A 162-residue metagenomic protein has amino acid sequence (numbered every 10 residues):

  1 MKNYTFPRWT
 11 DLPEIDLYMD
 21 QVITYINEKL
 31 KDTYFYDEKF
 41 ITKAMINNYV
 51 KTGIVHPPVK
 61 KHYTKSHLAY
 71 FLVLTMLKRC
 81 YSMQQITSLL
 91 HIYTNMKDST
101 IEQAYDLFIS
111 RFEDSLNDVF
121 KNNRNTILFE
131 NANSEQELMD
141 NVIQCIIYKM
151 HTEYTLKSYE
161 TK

Functional and structural regions predicted by a protein language model:
M1-T94: Basic helix-turn-helix/winged-helix DNA-binding cores and closely related short helical interaction motifs
M96-K162: Intrinsically disordered, low-complexity, charge-dense segments enriched in Lys/Arg and Glu/Asp interspersed
